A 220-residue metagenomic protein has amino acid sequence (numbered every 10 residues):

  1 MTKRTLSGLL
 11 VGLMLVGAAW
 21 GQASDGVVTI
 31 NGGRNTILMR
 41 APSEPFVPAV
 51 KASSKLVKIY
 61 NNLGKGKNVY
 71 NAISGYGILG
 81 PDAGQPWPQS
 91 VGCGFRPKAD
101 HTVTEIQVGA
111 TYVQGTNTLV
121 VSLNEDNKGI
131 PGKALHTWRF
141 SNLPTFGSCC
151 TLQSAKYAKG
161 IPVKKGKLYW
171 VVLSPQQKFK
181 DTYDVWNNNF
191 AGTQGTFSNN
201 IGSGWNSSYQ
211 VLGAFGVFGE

Functional and structural regions predicted by a protein language model:
M1-L9: Bacterial N-terminal signal peptides that target proteins for export
G8-G17: Bacterial N-terminal signal peptides
G33, L38-K58, K65, Y112-V211: Aromatic- and Gly/Pro-enriched, solvent-exposed loop/edge beta-strand patches characteristic of beta-rich domains
I73-S90, T145-T151: Extracellular beta-rich ligand/substrate-recognition surface
Q85-K98, Q153-Y157: Short beta-strands within extracellular/lumenal beta-sheet-rich domains
T102-V113: A short beta-strand element within beta-rich, extracytoplasmic domains of secreted/secretory-pathway proteins
